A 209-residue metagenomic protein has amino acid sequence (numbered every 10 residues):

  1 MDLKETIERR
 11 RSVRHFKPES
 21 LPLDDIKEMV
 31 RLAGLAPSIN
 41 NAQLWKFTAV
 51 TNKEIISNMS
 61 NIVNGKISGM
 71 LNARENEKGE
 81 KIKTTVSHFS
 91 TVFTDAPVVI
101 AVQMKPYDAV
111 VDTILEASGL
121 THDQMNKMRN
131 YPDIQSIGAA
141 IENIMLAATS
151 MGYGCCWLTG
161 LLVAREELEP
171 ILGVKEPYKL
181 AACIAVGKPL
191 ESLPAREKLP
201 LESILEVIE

Functional and structural regions predicted by a protein language model:
E5-V13, E176-E209: C-terminal helix-cap and adjacent tail motif
S12-E28: A short N-terminal beta-strand-loop micro-motif at the entrance of redox/enzyme domains
M29-A33, I100, P106, E116-P170: Small-aliphatic-rich amphipathic alpha-helix that forms the alpha element of a beta-alpha
G34-N41: Glycine-rich phosphate/pyrophosphate-binding beta-alpha loops
A42-L44, F93-V98, K179: Short connector loops at helix/strand junctions that flank enzyme active sites, especially segments positioning acidic
A49-S136: Glycine/small-residue-rich phosphate/adenosyl-binding loop
H88-T91, P170-V174: A generic local secondary-structure boundary/capping motif
V111-L115, E167, R196: A short secondary-structure junction signal
